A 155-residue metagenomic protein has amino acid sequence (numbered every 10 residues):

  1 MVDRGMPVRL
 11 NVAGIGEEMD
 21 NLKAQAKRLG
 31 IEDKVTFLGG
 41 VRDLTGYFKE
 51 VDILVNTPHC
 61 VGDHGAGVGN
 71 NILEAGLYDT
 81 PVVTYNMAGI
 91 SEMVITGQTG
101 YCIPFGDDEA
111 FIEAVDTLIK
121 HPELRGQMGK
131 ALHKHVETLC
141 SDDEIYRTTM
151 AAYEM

Functional and structural regions predicted by a protein language model:
M1-T36, E123: A conserved nucleotide-sugar
D20, T36, R42-V51, L77 (+1 more regions): Short acidic alpha-helix that forms the nucleotide-activated donor recognition element in Leloir-type transferases
G46, D63-E74, V82, G89-E92: A short, glycine- and acidic-residue-rich donor-binding loop in the catalytic cores of nucleotide-sugar-dependent
K49-H64, T80-P81: Acidic donor-binding loop of glycosyltransferase active sites
P81-T84, V94, C102: Short hydrophobic beta-strand element within catalytic cores of glycosyltransferases and related nucleotide-activated
T96-G97, Y101-D108, T117-E123: Conserved acidic donor-binding segment of nucleotide-sugar-dependent glycosyltransferases
A110-E113, T117, L124-T138, I145-A151: A short, well-ordered alpha-helix in the C-terminal region of glycosyltransferases
